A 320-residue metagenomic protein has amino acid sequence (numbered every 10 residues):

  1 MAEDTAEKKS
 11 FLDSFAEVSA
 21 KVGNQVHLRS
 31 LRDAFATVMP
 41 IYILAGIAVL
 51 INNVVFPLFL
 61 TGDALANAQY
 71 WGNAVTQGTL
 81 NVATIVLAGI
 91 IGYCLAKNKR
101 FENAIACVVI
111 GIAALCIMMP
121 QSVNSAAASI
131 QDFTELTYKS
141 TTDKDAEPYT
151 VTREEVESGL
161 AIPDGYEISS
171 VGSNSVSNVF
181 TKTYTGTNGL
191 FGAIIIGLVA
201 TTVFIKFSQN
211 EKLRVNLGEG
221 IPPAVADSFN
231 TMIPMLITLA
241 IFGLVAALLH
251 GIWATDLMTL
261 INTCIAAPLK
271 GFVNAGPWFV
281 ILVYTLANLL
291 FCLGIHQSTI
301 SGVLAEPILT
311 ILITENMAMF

Functional and structural regions predicted by a protein language model:
A2-C292: Signature of multi-pass transmembrane helix bundles
F11-A20, A305, I311-F320: Helix-loop-helix junctions within the multi-pass membrane cores of secondary transporters/permeases
V55, V303-A305: Hydrophobic alpha-helical membrane-insertion segments
G294-V303: Transmembrane helix boundary and interhelical junction motifs in multipass membrane proteins
